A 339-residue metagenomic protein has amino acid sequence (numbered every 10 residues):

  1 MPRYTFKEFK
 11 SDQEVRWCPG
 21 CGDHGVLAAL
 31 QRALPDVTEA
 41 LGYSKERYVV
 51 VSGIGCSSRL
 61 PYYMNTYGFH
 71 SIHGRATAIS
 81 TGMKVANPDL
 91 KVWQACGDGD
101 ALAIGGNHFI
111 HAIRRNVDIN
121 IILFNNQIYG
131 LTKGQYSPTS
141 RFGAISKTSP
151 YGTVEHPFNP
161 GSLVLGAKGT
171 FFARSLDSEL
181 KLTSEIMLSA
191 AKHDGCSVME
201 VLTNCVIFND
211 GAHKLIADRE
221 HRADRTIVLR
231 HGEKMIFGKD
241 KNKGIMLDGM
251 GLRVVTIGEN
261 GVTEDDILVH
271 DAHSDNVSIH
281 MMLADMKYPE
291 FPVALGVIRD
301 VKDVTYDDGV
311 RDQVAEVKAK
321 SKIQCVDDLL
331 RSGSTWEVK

Functional and structural regions predicted by a protein language model:
M1-R3, D12-Q13, I207-K339: Flexible, low-complexity linker and terminal segments
R3, K7-I72: Active-site diphosphate/adenylate-binding microenvironment
T5-E8, D89, S137-K192: Conserved thiamine diphosphate
Q13, S44-Y48, A86-V92, R114-N120 (+4 more regions): Short coil/turn connectors at secondary-structure junctions
I54-C56, N126-I128, E179, L202-I207 (+1 more regions): Glycine-rich beta-alpha junction loops
I54-G130, L182: Thiamine diphosphate
G106-I113, L131-A144, L163: Active-site-proximal loop->helix
F171-T226: ATP/pyrophosphate-binding catalytic subdomain of soluble kinases
